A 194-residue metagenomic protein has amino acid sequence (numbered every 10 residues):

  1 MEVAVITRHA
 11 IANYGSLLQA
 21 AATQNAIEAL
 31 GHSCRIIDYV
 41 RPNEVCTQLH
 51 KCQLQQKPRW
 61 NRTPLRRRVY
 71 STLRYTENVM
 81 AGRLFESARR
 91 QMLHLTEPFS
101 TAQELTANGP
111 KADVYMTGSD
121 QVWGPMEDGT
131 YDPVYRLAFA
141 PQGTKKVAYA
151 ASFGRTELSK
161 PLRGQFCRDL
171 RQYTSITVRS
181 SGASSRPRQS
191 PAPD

Functional and structural regions predicted by a protein language model:
V3-T7, I11-Y14, L18-R168: Aromatic- and Gly/Pro-rich donor/ligand-binding loops that form nucleotide- or phosphate-bearing donor binding pockets
A21, S180-S181: Alpha-helix N-cap/helix-start capping motif
V122, G182-S184: Alpha-helix capping/helix-boundary segments
T144, R171-Y173, A192-D194: A short helix-to-beta-strand connector/capping loop
A150-F153, S180, P191: Short, structured patches in soluble enzyme cores that scaffold and shape functional sites
Y173-S180: A short beta-strand/loop micro-motif in the catalytic core of glycosyltransferases that engages the nucleotide-sugar
S184-D194: Helix-loop-beta element that forms the nucleotide-linked donor phosphate-binding surface in glycosyltransferases
